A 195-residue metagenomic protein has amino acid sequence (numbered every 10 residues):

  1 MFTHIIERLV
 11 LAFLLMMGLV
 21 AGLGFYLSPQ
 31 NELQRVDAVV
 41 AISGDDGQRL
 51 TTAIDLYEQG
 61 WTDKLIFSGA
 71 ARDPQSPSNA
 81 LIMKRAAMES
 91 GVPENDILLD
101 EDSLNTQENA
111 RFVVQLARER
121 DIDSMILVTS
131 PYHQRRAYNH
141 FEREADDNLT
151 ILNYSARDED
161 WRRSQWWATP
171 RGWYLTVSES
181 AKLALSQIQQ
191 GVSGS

Functional and structural regions predicted by a protein language model:
M1-T3: N-terminal Lys/Arg-rich, disordered targeting/topogenic segments
E7-G22: Hydrophobic membrane-insertion alpha-helices, especially the h-region of bacterial N-terminal signal peptides
A21-L27, S186-Q190: Structural signal for membrane-spanning alpha-helices in multi-pass inner-membrane proteins, emphasizing helix cores
G24-A168: A structural signal for short, hydrophobic/glycine-enriched beta-strand patches
A168-S195: A transmembrane-helix-recognition feature enriched in membrane-embedded lipid enzymes and envelope glyco-/phospholipid
